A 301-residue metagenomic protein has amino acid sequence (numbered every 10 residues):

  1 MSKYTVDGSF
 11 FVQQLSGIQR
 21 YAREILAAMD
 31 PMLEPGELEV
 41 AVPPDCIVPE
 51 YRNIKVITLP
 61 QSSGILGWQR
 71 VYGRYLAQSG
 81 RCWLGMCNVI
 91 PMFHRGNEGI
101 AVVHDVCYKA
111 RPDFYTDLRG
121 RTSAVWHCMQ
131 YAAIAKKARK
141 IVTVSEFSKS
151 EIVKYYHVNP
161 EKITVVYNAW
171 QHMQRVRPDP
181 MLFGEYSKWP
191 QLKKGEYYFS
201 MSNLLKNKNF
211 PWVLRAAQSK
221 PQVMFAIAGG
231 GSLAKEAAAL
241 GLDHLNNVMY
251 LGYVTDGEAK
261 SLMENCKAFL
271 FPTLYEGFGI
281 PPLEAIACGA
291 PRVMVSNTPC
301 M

Functional and structural regions predicted by a protein language model:
M1-M301: Carbohydrate transferase catalytic cores enriched for Leloir-type hexosyltransferases
